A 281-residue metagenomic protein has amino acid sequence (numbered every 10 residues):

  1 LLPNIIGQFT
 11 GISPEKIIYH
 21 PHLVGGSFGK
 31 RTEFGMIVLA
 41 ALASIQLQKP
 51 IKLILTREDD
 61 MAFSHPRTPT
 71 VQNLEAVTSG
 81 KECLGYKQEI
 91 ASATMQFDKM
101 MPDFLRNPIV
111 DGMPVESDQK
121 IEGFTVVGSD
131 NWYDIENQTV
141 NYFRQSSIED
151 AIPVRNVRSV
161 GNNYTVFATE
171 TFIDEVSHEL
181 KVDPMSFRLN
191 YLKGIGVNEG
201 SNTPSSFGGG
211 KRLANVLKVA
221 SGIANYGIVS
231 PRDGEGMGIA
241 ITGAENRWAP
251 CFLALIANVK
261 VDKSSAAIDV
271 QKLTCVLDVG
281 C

Functional and structural regions predicted by a protein language model:
L1, L23-S27, L55-H65, I90-T94 (+3 more regions): Acidic, glycine-rich active-site loops and adjacent beta-strand->loop/helix elements that engage anionic groups
L1-L47, L105-N131, N156-L192, T203-S206 (+3 more regions): Alpha-helical support elements that line or immediately flank enzyme active sites and cofactor-binding pockets
P3-I5, F28-F34, A62-T68, K87-E89 (+3 more regions): Short acidic, glycine/serine/threonine-rich loops at helix termini
I17-P21, I51-L55, G85-Q88, I241 (+1 more regions): General beta-strand structural signal in soluble alpha/beta enzymes
Q48-F97, M237, E245, A249: Phosphate/diphosphate-binding loops
P50, N198-G234: Amphipathic alpha-helical
P69-T171: Glycine-rich loop/linker segments at domain edges
G234-K260: Flexible, glycine/threonine-enriched loop-and-boundary segments that flank and lead into catalytic domains of large
